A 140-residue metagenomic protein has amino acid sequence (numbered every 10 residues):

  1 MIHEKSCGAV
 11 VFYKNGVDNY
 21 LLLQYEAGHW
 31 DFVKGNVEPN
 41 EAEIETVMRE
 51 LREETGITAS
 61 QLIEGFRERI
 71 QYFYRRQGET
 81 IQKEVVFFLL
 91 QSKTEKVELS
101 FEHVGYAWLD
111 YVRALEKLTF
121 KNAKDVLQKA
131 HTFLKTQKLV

Functional and structural regions predicted by a protein language model:
M1-Y20: Conserved N-terminal beta-strand and adjoining loop/helix that marks the start of the Nudix/MutT-like hydrolase domain
K5-C7, K83-V86, V104: Change "...and in nucleic-acid phosphodiester-cleaving endonucleases..." to "...and in nucleic-acid processing enzymes
Y13-V17, Q91-K96, Y111-R113: Short loop segments at secondary-structure junctions
V17-T58: Conserved Nudix-box catalytic region and its N-terminal flanking loop in Nudix hydrolases and closely related
L22, F87-L89, W108: Conserved hydrophobic/aromatic beta-strand scaffold that supports enzyme active sites
G56-E95: Active-site segment of metal-dependent pyrophosphate-handling enzymes, primarily the Nudix hydrolase catalytic core
K96-Q128: NUDIX/MutT-family hydrolases
K129-Q137: C-terminal alpha-helix
